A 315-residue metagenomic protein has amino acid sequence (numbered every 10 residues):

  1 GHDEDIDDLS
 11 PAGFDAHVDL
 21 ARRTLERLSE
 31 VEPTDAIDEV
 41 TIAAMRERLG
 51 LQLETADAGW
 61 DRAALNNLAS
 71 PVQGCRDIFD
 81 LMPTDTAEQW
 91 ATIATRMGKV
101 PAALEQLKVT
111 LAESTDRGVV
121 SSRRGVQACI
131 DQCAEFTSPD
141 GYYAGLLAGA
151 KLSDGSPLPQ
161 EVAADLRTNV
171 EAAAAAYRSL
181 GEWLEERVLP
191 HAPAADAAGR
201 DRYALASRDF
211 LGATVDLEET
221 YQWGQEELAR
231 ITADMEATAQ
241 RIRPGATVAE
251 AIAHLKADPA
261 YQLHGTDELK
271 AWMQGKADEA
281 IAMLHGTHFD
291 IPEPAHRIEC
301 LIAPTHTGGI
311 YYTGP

Functional and structural regions predicted by a protein language model:
G1-P315: N-terminal maturation segment of proteins
